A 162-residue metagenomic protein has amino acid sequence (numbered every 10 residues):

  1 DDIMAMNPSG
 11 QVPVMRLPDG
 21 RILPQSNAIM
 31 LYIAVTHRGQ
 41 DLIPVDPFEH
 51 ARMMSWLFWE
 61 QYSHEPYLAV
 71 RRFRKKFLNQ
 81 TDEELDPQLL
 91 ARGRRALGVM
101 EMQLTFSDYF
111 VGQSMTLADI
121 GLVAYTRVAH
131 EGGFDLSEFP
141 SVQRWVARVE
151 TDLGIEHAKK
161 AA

Functional and structural regions predicted by a protein language model:
D1-P87, A91, E101: GST-like domain detector, emphasizing the conserved glutathione-binding G-site in the N-terminal thioredoxin-like
P18, V123, A161: Conserved residues at the C-terminal ends of beta-strands
V45, H157-A162: Short, flexible loop/turn segments with low-complexity composition
L57-G154, A158: GST-like fold's C-terminal all-alpha helical module
